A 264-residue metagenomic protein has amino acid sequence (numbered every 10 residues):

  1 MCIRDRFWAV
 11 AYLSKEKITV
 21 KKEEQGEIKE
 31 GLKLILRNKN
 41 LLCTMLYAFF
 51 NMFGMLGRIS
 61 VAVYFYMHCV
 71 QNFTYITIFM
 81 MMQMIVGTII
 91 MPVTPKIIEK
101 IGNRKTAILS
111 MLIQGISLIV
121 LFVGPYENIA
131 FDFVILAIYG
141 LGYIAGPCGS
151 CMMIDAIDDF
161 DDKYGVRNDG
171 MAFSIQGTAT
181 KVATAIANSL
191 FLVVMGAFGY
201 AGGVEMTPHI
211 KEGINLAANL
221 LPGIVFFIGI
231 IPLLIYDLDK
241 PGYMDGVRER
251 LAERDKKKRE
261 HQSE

Functional and structural regions predicted by a protein language model:
R4, V193-I224: A membrane-interface helix-boundary motif in multi-pass transporters
R4-V63, M67-F73, I214-A217, P222-E264: Intracellular loop-helix junctions on the cytosolic face of multi-pass helical membrane proteins
N72-M80: Juxtamembrane helix-start elements in MFS-like secondary transporters
I89-N103: Helix-to-loop junctions at the C-terminal end of transmembrane segments in multipass secondary transporters
E99-M111, K163-R167: Cytoplasmic membrane-interface "Motif A"-like loop-to-helix N-cap segments of 12-TM Major Facilitator Superfamily
I113-E127, D132: C-terminal ends and interior cores of transmembrane alpha-helices in multi-pass membrane transporters/permeases
I129-P147, M152: Hydrophobic core of transmembrane alpha-helices in multi-pass small-molecule transporters, especially MFS/SLC-type
V166-F198: A late C-terminal transmembrane helix in Major Facilitator Superfamily
